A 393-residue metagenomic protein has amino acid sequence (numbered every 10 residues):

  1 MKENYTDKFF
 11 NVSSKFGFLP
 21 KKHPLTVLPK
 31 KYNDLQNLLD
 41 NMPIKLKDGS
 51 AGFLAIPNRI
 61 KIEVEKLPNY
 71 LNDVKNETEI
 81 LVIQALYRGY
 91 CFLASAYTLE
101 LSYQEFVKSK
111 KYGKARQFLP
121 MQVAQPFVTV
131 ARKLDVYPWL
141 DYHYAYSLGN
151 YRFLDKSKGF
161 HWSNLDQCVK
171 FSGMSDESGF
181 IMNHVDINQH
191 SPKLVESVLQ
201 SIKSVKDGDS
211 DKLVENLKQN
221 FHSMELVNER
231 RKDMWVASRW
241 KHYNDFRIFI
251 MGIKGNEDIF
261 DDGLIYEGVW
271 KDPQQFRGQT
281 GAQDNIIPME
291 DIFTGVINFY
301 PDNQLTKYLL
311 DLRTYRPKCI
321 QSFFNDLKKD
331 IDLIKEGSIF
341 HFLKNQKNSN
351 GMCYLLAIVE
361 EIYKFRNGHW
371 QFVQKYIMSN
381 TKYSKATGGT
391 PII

Functional and structural regions predicted by a protein language model:
M1-I393: Surface-exposed peri-terminal alpha-helical interaction modules
